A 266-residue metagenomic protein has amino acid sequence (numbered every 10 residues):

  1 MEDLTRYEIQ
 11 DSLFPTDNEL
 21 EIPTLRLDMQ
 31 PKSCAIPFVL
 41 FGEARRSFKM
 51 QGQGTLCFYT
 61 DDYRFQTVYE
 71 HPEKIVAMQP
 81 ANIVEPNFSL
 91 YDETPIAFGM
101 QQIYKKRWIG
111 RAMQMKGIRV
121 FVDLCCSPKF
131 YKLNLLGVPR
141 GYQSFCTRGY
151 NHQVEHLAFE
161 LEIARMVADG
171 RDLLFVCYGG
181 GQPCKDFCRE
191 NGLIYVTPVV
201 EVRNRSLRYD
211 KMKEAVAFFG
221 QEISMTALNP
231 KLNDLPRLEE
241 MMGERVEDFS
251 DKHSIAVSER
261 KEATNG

Functional and structural regions predicted by a protein language model:
M1-Q30, E190-G266: C-terminal accessory extensions appended to soluble enzyme cores
L4-A77, V84, T94, K185-F187 (+3 more regions): Non-catalytic, usually N-terminal nucleic-acid engagement modules in DNA/RNA processing proteins
L27-Q51, Y91-K105, R111-Q114, V120 (+6 more regions): Non-transmembrane, interaction-prone segments in cytosolic or luminal domains
A35, A44, A77, A81 (+8 more regions): A sequence-composition feature that detects small, non-aromatic residues
K49, F65-Y209: Eukaryote-skewed repeat-based solenoidal scaffolds used as protein-protein interaction platforms, primarily
